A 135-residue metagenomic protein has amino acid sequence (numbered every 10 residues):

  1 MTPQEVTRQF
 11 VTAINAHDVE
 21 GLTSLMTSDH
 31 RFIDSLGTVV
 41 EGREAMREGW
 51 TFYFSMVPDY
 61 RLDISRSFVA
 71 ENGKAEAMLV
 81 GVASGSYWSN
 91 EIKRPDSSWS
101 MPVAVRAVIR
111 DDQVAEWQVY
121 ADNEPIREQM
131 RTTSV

Functional and structural regions predicted by a protein language model:
T2-V6, N15-A16, I33, R47 (+1 more regions): A beta-strand edge to alpha-helix "cap/lid" segment located at domain peripheries
V11-T12, S24-V40: Short, solvent-exposed secondary-structure junction/capping segments
H17-G21: Short helix-adjacent coil turns
